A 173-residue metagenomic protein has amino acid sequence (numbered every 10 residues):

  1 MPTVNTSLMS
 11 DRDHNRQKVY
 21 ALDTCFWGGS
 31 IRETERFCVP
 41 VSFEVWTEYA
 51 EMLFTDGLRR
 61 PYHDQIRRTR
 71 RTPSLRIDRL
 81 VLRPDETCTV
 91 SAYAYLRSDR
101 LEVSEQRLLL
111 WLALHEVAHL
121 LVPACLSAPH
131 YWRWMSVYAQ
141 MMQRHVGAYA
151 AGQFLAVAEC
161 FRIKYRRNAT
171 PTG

Functional and structural regions predicted by a protein language model:
V4-L108, A124-G173: Metalloprotease/metallohydrolase-associated module, dominated by Zn2+-dependent proteases
W111-A124: Active-site recognition of the HExxH zinc-binding catalytic motif
